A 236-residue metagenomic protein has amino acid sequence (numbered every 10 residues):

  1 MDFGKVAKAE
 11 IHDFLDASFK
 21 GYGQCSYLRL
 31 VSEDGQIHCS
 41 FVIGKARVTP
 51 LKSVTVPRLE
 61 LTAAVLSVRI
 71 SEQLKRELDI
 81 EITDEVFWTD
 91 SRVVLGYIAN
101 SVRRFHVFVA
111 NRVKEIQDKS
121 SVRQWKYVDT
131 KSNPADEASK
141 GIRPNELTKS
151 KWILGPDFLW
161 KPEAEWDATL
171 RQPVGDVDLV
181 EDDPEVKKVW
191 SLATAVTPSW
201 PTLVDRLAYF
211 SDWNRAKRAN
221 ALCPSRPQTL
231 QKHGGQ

Functional and structural regions predicted by a protein language model:
M1-D2, D34-V48, W190-W200: Active-site-adjacent bridging/hinge elements
M1-K5, L15-S18, L51-E60, E77-I80 (+3 more regions): Conserved, non-catalytic sequence blocks in retroelement Pol enzymes and Pol-derived host proteins
A9, D13-S40: Acidic, metal-ligating active-site segments
F14-D16, Q24, G44, A63 (+6 more regions): Mobile genetic element proteins and their domesticated derivatives, centered on retroelements and DNA transposons
K20-G23, V31-D34, L51, E72-Q73 (+4 more regions): Flexible loop/turn segments at secondary-structure boundaries
L30-T62, N100: A short, polar/acidic, helix/strand-boundary loop motif
L66-A135, L203: RNase H catalytic domain
K114-N133, E137-Q236: Flexible, low-complexity interdomain linkers flanking nucleic-acid-processing modules
